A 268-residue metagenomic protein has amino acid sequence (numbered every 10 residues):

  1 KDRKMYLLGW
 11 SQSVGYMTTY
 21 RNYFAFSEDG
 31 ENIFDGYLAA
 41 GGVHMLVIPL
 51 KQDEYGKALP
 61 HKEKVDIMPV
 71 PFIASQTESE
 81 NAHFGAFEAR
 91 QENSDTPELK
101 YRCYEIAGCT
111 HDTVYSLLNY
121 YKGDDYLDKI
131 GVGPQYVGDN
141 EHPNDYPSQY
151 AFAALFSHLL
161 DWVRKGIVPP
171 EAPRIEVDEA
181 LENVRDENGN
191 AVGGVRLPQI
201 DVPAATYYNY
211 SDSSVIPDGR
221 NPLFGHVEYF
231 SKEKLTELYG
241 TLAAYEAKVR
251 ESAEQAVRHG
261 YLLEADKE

Functional and structural regions predicted by a protein language model:
K1-E268: C-terminal His-loop and adjacent cap/lid subdomain of alpha/beta-hydrolase
